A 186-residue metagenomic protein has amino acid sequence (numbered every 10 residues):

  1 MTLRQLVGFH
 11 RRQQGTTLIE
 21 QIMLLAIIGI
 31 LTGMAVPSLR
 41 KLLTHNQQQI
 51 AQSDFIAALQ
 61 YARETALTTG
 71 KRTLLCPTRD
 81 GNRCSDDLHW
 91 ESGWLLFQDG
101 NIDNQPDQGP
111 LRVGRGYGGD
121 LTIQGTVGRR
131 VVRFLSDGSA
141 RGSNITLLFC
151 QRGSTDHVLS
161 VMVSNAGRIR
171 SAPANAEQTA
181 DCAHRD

Functional and structural regions predicted by a protein language model:
T2-F9, I30, M34-E64, T68 (+1 more regions): N-terminal helix-rich module
L6-G29: Glycine-centered recognition micro-motifs in short, flexible terminal segments and loops
